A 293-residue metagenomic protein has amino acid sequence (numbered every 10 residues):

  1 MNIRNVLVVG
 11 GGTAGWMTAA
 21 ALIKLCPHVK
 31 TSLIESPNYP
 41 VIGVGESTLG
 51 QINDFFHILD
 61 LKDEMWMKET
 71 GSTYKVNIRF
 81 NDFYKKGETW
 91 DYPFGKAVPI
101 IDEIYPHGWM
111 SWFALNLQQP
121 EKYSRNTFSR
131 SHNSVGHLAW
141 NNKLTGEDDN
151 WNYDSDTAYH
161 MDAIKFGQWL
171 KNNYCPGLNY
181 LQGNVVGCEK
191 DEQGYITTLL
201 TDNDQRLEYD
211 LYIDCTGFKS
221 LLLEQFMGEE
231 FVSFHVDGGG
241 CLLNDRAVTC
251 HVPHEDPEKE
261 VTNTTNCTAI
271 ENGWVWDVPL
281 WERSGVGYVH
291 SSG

Functional and structural regions predicted by a protein language model:
R4-V29: N-terminal Rossmann-like FAD-binding beta1-loop-alpha1 element of flavoenzymes
L7, K30-S32, N179, G287: A structural signal for isolated positions on well-ordered beta-strands in alpha/beta enzyme cores
G10, E35, H290: Short beta-strand/turn micro-motifs composed of small residues that flank or help shape donor/cofactor-binding pockets
T13, I34, I58-D63, Y180-L181 (+2 more regions): Terminal, non-catalytic protein-protein interaction segments that mediate quaternary/complex assembly
I23-V44: Glycine-rich FAD pyrophosphate-binding loop
V44-L138: Dinucleotide-binding Rossmann-like beta1-alpha1 core, especially the glycine-rich loop that anchors the ADP
D149-W274, V278-G293: Predominantly flavin-linked oxidoreductase catalytic cores and closely associated redox partners
